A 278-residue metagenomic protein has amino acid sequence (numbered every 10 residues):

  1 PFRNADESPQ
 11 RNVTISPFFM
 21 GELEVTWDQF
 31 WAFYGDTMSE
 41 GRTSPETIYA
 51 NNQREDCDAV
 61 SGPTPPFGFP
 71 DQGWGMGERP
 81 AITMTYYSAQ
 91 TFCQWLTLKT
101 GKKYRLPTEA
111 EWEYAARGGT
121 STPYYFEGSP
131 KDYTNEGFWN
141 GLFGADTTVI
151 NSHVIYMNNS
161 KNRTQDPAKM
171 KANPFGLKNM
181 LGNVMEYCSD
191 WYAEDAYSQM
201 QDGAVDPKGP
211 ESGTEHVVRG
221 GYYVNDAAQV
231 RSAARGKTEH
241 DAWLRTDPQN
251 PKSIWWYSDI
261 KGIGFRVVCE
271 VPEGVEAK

Functional and structural regions predicted by a protein language model:
P1-R3, T14-V149, D190-Y197, C269-K278: Active-site microenvironments of metalloenzymes and redox enzymes
R3-N12, G128-N140, S160-R163, M180-K278: Surface-exposed recognition segments
P9, P65, G77, T120-S121 (+5 more regions): Glycine-rich, flexible loop/turn motifs
N12, P80, R105, P123 (+4 more regions): Conserved beta-strand positions that form and line the central face of beta-propeller blades
F19-L23, A81-Y86, M170, L177 (+1 more regions): Aromatic-acidic/polar surface patches that form glycan- and anion
G77-P80, D166-N173, N250-W256: Active-site rim elements
W95, W112, I155, M185-Y187 (+1 more regions): Signature tryptophan residues that serve as conserved aromatic anchors
K103, T147-L181, G209-P210: Short, well-ordered junction/capping motifs at the entry into regular secondary structure
